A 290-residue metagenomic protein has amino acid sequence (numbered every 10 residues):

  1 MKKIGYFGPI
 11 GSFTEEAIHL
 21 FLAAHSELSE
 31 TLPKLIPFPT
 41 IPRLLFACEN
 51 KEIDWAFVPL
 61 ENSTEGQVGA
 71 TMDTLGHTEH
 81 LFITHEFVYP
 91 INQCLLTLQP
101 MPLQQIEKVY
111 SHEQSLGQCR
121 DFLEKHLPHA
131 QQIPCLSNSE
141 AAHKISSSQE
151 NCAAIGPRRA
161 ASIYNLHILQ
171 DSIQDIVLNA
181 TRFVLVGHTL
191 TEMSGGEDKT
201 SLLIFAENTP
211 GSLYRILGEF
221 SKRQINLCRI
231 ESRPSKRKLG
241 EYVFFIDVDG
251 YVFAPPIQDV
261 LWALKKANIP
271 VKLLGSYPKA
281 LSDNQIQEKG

Functional and structural regions predicted by a protein language model:
M1-G290: Domain-level signature for soluble enzymes in the chorismate/prephenate branch of the shikimate pathway
